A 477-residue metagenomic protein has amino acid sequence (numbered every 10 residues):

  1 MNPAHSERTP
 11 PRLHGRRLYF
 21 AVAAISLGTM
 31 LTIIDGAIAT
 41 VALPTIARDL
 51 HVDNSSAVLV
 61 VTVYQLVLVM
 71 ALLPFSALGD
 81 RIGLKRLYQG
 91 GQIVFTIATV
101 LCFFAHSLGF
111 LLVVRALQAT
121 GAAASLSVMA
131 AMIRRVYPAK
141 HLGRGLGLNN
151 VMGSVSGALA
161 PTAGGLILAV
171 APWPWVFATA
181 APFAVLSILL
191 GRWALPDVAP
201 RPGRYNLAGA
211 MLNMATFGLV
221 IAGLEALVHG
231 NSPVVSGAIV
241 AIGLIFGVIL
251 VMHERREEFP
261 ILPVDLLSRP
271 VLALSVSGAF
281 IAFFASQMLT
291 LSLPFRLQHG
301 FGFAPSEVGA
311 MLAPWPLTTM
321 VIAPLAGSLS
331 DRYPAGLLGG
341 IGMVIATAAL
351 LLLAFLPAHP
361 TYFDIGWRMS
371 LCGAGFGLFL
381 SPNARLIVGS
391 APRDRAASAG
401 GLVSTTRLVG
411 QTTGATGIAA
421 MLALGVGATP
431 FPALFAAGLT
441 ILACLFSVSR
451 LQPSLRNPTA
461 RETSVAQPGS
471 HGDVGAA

Functional and structural regions predicted by a protein language model:
M1-R17, S449-A477: Intrinsic disorder in cytosolic terminal tails and internal cytosolic loops of multi-pass membrane transporters
N2-W193, L325-A326, R332-Y333, L337 (+6 more regions): Transmembrane-helix bundle of Major Facilitator Superfamily
R8-L13, K140, I188-F217, R255-A273 (+3 more regions): Flexible interhelical linker loops that connect adjacent transmembrane helices in multi-pass membrane transporters
Y19-I34, A39-L43, N54, V60 (+8 more regions): 12-transmembrane solute porter fold
M70, A124, A215-G218, M288 (+1 more regions): Residue-level signal for the membrane-embedded core of alpha-helical transmembrane segments, especially mid-helix
D80, L195-P196, I221-H229, V251-R255 (+4 more regions): Membrane-water interface at transmembrane helix exits
L108, D197-G203, A226-S232, A358-H359: Membrane-interface helix caps and helix-loop-helix hairpins in membrane proteins
A181-A199, M214-A226, I242-E257, A443-P453: C-terminal membrane-cytosol helix-exit motif in multi-pass small-molecule transporters
